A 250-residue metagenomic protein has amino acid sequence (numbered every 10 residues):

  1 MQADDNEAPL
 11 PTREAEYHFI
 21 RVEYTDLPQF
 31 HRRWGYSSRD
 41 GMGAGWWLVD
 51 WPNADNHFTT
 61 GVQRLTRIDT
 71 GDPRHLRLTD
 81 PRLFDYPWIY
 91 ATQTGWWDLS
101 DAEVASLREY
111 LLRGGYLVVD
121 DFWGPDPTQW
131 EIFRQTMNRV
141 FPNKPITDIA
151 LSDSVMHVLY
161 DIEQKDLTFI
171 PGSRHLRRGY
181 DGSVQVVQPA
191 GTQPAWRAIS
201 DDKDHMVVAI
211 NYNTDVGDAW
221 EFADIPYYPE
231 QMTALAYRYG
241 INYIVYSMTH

Functional and structural regions predicted by a protein language model:
M1-W88, T94-G95, D215-H250: Aromatic-Pro/Gly-enriched surface loop or interdomain linker that acts as a lid/target-recognition segment
A15-Y17, F84-I89, R113-Y116, K144-P145 (+1 more regions): Loop/turn elements at helix/coil->beta-strand transitions in domains of secreted/extracellular proteins
F19, W88-W130: Short alpha-beta junction capping motif
E23, V62-T66, Q93, G115 (+3 more regions): Sec/Tat-exported extracytoplasmic proteins
L27-G35, G124, T128-F222, Y237: An acidic, glycine-rich "communication" segment
S37-M42, R108-L111, N138, K165-T168 (+1 more regions): Short, low-complexity, polar/charged sequence segments that are solvent-exposed and flexible
A54, F58, E103-S106, Q129-M137 (+1 more regions): Stable alpha-helical elements in mature extracytoplasmic
I68-L78, D120-W123, K144-S152: Surface-exposed patches in mature extracellular/periplasmic domains of secreted proteins
